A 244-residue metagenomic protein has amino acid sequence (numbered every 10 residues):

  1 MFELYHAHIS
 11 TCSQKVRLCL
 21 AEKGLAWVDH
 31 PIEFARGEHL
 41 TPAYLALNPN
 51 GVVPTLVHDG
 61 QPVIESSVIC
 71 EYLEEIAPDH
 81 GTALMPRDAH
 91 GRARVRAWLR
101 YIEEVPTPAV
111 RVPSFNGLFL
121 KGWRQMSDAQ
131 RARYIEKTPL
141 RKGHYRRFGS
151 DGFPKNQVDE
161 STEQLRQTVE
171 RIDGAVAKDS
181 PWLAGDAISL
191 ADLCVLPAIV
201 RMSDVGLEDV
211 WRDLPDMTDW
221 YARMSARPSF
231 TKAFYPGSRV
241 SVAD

Functional and structural regions predicted by a protein language model:
M1-P139, K178: GST-like domain detector, emphasizing the conserved glutathione-binding G-site in the N-terminal thioredoxin-like
A7, E33, L190, G237-S238: Short, solvent-exposed turn/loop segments enriched in Gly/Ser/Thr/Pro and often Arg
S10, D192, R227: Conserved G/P- and acidic residue-centered "switch" motifs that form tight phosphate/ATP-binding loops in soluble
A21, S203, A226: Short polybasic/polar patches that bind polyanions
A46, P86, A226, Y235-P236: Phosphate-coordinating loops and pocket residues in cytosolic domains that bind phosphorylated ligands
P106-A222: GST-like fold's C-terminal all-alpha helical module
L214, R227-P228: Acidic-histidine catalytic/liganding microenvironments
A233-D244: Terminal-tail/helix-coil boundary detector
